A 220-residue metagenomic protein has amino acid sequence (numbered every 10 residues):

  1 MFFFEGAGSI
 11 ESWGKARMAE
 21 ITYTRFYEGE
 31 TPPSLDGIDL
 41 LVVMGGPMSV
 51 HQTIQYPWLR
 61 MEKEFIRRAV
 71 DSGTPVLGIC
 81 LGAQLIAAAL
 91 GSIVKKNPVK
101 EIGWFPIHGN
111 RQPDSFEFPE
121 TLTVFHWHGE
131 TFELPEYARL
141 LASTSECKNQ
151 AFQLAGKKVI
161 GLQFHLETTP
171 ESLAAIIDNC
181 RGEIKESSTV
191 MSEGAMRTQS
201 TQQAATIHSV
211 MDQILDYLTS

Functional and structural regions predicted by a protein language model:
M1-T74, K185-S220: N-terminal beta1-alpha1 cap of cysteine-dependent amidohydrolase-like domains
F4-E5, Q84, I102, E133 (+2 more regions): Short alpha-helical
A7-S9, Q52-I54, A87-A89, E136 (+2 more regions): Short glycine-/acidic-enriched loop or helix-start segments at secondary-structure transitions that form or flank
W13-A16, P57-M61, V94-K95, A142-S143 (+1 more regions): Glycine-rich, phosphate-binding/catalytic loops in enzymes
E20-T22, I93, T123, R139: Conserved beta-strand segments of alpha/beta enzyme cores
T24-F26, N97, W127, S143: Conserved beta-strand termini and adjacent loop/short-helix elements that scaffold enzyme active sites in alpha/beta
V43-P113: Cysteine-nucleophile active-site neighborhood
G109-S220: Amide-donor transfer/coupling interface in amidating biosynthetic enzymes
